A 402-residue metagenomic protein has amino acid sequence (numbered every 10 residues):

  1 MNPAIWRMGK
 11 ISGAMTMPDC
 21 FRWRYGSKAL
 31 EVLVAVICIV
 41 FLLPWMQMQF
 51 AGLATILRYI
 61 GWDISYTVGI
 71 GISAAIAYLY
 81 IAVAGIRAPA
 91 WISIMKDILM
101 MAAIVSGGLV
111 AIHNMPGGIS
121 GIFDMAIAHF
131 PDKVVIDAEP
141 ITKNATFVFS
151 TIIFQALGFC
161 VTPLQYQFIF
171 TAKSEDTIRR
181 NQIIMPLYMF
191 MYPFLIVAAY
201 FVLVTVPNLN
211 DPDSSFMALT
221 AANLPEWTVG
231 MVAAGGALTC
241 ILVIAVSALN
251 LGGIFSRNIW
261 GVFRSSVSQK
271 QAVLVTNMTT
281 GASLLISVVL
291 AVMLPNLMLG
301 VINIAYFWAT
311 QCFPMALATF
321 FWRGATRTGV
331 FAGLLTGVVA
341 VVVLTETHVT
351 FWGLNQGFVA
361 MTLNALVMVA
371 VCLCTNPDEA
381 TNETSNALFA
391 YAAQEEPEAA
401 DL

Functional and structural regions predicted by a protein language model:
M1-L402: Membrane-embedded helix-loop-helix hairpins and adjacent transmembrane boundary segments in multi-pass transporters
